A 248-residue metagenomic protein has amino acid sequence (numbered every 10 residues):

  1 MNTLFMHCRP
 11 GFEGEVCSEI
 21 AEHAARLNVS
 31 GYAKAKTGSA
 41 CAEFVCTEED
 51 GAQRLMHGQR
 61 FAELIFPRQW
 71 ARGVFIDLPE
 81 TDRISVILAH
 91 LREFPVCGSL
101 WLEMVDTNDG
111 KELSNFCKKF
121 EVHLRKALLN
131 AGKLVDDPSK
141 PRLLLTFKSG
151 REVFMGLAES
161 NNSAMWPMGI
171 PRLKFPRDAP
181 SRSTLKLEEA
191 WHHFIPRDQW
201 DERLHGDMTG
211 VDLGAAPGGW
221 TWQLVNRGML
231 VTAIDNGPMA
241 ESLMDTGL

Functional and structural regions predicted by a protein language model:
M1-L248: SAM-dependent transferase fold signal centered on methyltransferase-like domains, encompassing both Class I
